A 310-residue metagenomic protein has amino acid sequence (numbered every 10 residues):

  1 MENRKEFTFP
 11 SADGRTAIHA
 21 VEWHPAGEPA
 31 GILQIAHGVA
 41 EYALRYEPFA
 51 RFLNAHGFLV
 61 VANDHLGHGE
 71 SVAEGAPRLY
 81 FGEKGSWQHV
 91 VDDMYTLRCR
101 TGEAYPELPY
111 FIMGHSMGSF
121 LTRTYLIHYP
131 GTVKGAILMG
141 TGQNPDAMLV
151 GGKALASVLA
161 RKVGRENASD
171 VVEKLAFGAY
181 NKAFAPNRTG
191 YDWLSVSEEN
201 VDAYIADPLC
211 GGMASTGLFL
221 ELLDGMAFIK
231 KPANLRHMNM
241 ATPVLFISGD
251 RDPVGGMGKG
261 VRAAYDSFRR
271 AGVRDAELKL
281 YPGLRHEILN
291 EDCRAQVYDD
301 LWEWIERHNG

Functional and structural regions predicted by a protein language model:
M1-G27: N-terminal cap/lid segment of alpha/beta-hydrolase-fold proteins
L33, H37-E41, S116, D250-R251: Active-site glycine-rich loops that stabilize anionic/oxyanionic intermediates across multiple enzyme folds
P48-A76: Conserved alpha/beta-hydrolase
G82-E103: Alpha/beta-hydrolase active-site loop
Y105-S116: Alpha/beta-hydrolase fold nucleophile elbow
T122-L209: Alpha/beta-hydrolase-fold enzymes
F246-S248: Short beta-strand/loop motif that positions the catalytic acidic residue of the alpha/beta-hydrolase fold
A271, D275-G310: Catalytic active-site module of serine/aspartate enzymes centered on a nucleophile-bearing elbow/loop
